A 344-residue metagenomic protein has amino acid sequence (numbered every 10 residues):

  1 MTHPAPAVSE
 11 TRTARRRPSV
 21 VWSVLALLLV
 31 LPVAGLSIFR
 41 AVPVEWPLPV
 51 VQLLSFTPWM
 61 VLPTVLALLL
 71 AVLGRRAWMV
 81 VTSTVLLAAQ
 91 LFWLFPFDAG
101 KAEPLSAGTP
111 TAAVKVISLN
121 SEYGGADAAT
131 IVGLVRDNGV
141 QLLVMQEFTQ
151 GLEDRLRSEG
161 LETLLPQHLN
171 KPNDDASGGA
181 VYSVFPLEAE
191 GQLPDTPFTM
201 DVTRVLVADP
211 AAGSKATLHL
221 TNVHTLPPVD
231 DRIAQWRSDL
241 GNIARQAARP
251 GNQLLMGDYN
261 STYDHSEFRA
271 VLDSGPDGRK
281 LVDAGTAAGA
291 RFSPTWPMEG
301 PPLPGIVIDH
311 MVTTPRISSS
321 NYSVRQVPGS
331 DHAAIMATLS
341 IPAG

Functional and structural regions predicted by a protein language model:
M1-R16, V44: Terminal targeting segments of Actinobacterial cell-envelope proteins
A14-L29: N-terminal membrane topogenic signal
L25-L70: Membrane-embedded alpha-helical segments of integral membrane proteins
I38-E45, V72, L91-K101: Transmembrane helix-loop junctions and nearby membrane-interface residues
L69-A77: Structural signal for the C-terminal ends of transmembrane alpha-helices and the immediately following loop
V81-D137: N-terminal signal-anchor transmembrane helix
V116, E122-R136, M145-G344: Soluble catalytic domains of enzymes that build or remodel membrane lipids, polysaccharides, and related
Q141: Short acidic/polar active-site loop segments enriched in Thr and Asp
